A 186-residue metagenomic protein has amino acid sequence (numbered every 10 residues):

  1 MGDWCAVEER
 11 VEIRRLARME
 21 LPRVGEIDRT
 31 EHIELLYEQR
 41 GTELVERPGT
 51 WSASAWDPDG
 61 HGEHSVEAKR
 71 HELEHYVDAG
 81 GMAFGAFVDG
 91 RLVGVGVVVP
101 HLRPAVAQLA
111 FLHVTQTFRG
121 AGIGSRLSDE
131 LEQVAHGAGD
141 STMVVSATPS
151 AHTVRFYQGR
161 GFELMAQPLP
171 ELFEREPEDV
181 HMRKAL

Functional and structural regions predicted by a protein language model:
R18, E26-V106, A110, T115 (+2 more regions): Acetyl-CoA-dependent GNAT
R23-E26, R126, E130, H181: Alpha-helical elements of Rossmann-like donor-binding domains used by nucleotide-donor carbohydrate transfer enzymes
P104-V106, T142, D179: A generic structural signal for beta-strand entry/edge sites
V114, G120-A135, Q158-G159: Conserved acetyl-CoA-binding loop-helix of GNAT-fold acetyltransferases
A135-T148: Conserved GNAT acetyl-CoA-binding A-motif
V145-S150, V154, R160, Q167-L186: C-terminal "cap" of GNAT-fold acetyltransferases
